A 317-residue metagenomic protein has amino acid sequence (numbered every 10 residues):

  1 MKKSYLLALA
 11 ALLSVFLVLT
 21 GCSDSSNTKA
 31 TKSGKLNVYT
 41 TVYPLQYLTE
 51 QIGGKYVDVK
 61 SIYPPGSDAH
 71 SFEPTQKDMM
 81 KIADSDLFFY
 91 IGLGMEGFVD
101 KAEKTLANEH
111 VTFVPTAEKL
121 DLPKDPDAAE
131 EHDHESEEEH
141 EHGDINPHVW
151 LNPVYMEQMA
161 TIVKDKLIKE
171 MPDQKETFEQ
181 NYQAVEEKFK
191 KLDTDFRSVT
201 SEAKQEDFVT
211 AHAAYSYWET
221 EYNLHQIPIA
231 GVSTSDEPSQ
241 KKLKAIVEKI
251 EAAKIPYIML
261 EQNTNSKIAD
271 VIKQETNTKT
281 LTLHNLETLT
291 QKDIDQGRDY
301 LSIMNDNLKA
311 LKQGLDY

Functional and structural regions predicted by a protein language model:
K2-Y5, L19-Y317: Extracytoplasmic metal-acquisition and chelation regions
L9-V18: Bacterial N-terminal signal peptides
